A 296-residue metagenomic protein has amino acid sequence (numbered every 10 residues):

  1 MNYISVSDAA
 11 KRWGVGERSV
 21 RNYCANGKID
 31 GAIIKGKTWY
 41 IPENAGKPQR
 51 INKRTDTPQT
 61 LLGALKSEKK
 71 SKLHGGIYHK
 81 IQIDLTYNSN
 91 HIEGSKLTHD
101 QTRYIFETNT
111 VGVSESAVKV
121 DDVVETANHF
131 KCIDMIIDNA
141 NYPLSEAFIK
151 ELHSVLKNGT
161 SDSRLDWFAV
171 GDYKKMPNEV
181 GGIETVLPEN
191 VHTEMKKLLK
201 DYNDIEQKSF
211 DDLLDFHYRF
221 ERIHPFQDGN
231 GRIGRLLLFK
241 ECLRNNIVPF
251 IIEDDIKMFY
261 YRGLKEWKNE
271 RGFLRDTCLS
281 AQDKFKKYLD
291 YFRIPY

Functional and structural regions predicted by a protein language model:
M1-W13, E17-I29, I34-Y296: FIC/Doc superfamily catalytic core
